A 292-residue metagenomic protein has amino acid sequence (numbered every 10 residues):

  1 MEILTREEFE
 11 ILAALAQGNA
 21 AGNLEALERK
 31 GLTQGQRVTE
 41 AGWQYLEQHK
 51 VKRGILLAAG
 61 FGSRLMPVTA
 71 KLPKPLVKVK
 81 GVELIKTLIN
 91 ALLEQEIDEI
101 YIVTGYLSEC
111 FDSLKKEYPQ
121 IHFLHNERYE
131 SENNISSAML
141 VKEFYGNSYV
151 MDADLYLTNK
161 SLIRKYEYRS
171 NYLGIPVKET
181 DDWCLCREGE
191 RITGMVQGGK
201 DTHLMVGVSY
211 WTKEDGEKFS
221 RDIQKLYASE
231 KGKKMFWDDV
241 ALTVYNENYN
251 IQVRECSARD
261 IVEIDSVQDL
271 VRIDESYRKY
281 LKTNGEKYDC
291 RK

Functional and structural regions predicted by a protein language model:
E2-R6, A13, G35-G54, M205-K292: Conserved alpha/beta core of the MobA/IspD/sugar-nucleotide pyrophosphorylase nucleotidyltransferase superfamily
R6-A16, A41-F111: N-terminal glycine-rich phosphate-binding loop and ensuing alpha1 helix
E10-L12, N159-K231: Conserved core of the sugar-phosphate nucleotidyltransferase
G18-T33: Basic amphipathic alpha-helical segments that dock to polyanions
R64, T87, C110-S113, L140 (+4 more regions): Phosphate- and divalent-cation-binding pockets in alpha/beta enzyme and binding domains that engage nucleotide-derived
P75, Q120-H122, N250-Q252: Conserved beta-strand segments of alpha/beta enzyme cores
K80, Y106, Y129, F236 (+1 more regions): Short beta->alpha linker loops
D112-W183: Conserved beta-loop-beta/alpha segment of the NTase-like Rossmann-fold superfamily that binds/positions NTPs
